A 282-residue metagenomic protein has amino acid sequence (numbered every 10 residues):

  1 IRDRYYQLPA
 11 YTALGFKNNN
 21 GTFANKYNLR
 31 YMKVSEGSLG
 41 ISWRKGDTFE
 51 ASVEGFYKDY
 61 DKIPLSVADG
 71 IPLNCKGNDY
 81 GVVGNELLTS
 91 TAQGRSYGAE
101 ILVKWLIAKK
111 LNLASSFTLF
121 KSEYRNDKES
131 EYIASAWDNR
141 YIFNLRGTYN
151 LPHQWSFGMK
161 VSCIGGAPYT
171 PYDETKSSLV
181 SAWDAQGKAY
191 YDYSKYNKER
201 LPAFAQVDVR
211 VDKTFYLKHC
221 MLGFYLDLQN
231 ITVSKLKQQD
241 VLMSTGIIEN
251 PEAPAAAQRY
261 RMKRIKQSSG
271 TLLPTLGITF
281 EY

Functional and structural regions predicted by a protein language model:
I1-D3, I41, V53-Y57, S115-L119 (+3 more regions): Transmembrane beta-barrel strands of outer-membrane/channel proteins
I1-G37, Y57-V82, K160-Q186, Q238-Q239: Surface-exposed extracellular loop regions of Gram-negative outer-membrane beta-barrel proteins, predominantly
K17-K26, V34, Y80-L88, Y97 (+3 more regions): Extracytoplasmic loops and strand-loop junctions of Gram-negative outer membrane beta-barrel proteins
L29, L39-W43, A99-W105, S115 (+5 more regions): Residues on the lipid-exposed face of transmembrane beta-strands in outer-membrane beta-barrel proteins
K33-G37, Q93-Y97, N139-Y141, A203-V207 (+2 more regions): Residues that define the transmembrane beta-barrel architecture of outer-membrane proteins
D47-A51, K110-L113, H153-F157, K218-L222: Repeated loop/turn-to-beta-strand initiation elements of outer-membrane beta-barrel proteins
Y57-D59, K76-P171: Gram-negative outer-membrane beta-barrel transporters
D61, L113, C163-G187, P202-Q206 (+1 more regions): C-terminal beta-signal and adjacent terminal beta-strands/loops of Gram-negative outer-membrane beta-barrel proteins
